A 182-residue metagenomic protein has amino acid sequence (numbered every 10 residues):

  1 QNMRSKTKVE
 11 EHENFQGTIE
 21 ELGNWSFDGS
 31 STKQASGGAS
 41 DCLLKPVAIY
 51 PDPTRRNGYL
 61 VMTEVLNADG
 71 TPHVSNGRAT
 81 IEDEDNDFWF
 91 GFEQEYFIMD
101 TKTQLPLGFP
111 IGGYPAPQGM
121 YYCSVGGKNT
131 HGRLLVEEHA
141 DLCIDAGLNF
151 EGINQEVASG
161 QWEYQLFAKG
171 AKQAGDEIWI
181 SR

Functional and structural regions predicted by a protein language model:
N2-R182: Glycine-rich, acidic/polar active-site loops that bind/position phosphate-bearing ligands
